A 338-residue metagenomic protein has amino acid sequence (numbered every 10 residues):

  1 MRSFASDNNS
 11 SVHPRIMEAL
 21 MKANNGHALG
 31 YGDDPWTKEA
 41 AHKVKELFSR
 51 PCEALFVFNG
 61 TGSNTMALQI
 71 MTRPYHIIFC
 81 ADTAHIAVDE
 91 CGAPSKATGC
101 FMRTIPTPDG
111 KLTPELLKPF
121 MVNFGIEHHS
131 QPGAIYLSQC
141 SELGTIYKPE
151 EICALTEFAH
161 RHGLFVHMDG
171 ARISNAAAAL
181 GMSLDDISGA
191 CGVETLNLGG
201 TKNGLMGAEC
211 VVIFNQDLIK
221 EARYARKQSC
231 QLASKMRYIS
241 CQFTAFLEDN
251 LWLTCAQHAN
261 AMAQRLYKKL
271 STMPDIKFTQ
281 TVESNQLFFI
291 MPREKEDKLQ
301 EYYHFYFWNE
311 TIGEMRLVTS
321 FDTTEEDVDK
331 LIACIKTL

Functional and structural regions predicted by a protein language model:
R2-I290, K295-K298, Y302, W308-T323 (+2 more regions): Conserved PLP-enzyme active-site core in the AAT-like
